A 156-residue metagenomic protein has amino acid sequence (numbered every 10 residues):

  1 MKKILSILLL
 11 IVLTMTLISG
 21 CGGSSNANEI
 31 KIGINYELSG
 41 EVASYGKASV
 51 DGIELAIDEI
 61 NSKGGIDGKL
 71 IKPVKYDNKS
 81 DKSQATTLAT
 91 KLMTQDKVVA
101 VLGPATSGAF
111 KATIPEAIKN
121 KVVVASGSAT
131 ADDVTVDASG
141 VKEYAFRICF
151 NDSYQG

Functional and structural regions predicted by a protein language model:
M1-K31, S62: Short, low-complexity disordered leader/linker segments with a strong preference for bacterial N-terminal type II
S25-A27, V50-P73: Signal peptide-proximal N-terminal region of secreted/periplasmic/extracellular or secretory-lumen proteins
G33-G52, Y76-S83, A105-T106: Extracytoplasmic "Venus flytrap"
S39, I57-G64, M93-D96, L102-A105: Sec/Tat-exported extracytoplasmic proteins
I66-N78, V141-Y144: Short beta-strand elements in bilobed, periplasmic/extracellular small-molecule ligand-binding domains
V74, K79-V99: Short, well-structured alpha-helical segments in soluble
K97-G156: Extracytoplasmic ligand/sensor domains, especially the bilobed periplasmic-binding protein
